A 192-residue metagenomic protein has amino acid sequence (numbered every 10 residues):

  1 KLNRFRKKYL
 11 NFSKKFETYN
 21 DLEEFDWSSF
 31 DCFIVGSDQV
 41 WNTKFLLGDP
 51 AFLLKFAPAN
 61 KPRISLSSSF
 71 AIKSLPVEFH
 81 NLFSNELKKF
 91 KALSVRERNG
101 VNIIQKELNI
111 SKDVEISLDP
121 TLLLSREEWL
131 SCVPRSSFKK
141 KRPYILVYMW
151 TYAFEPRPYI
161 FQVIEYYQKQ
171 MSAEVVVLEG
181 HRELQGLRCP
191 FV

Functional and structural regions predicted by a protein language model:
K1-N85, V133: Aromatic- and Gly/Pro-rich donor/ligand-binding loops that form nucleotide- or phosphate-bearing donor binding pockets
K14-T18, F33, L93-R96, A173-E179: Short, hydrophobic beta-strand segments that form beta-sheet elements in well-ordered domains
F16-W27, S67-Y144, M149-F154: A nucleotide-sugar donor-handling region in carbohydrate enzymes
D31-I34, I64-L66, S94, E115 (+2 more regions): Hydrophobic/aromatic beta-strand patches that form the interior of the parallel beta-sheet core in alpha/beta enzyme
V40-W41, Y152-P156: Short acidic, S/G/P-rich loop/turn micro-motifs used as interaction or catalytic elements
P50-A51, L108-I110, F161-Y166: Short, solvent-exposed amphipathic alpha-helical segments in soluble enzyme and RNA/protein-processing domains
S65-A71, M149, R157-V192: Catalytic donor nucleotide-activated moiety binding site of glycosyltransferases and closely related
